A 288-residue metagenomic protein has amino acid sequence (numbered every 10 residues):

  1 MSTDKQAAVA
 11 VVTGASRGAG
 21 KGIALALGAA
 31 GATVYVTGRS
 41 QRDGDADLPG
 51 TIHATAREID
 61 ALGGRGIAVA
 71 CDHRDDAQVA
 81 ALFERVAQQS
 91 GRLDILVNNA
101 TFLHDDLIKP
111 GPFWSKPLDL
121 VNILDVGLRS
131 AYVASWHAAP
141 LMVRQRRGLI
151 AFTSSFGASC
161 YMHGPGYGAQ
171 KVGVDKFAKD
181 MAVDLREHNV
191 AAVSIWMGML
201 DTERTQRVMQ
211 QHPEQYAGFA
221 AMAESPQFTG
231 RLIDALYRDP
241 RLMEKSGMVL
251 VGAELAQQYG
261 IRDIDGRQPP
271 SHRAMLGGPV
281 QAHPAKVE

Functional and structural regions predicted by a protein language model:
S2-R39: Canonical Rossmann dinucleotide-binding motif of NAD(H)/NADP(H)-dependent dehydrogenases/reductases, specifically
A7-A8, G64-R65, R92-L93, P110 (+2 more regions): Active-site loop of short-chain dehydrogenase/reductase
A30-A54: Conserved glycine-rich Rossmann-like NAD(P)H-binding loop of the short-chain dehydrogenase/reductase
G50, A70-L82: The beta1-alpha1 cofactor-binding region of Rossmann-like NAD(H)/NADP(H)-dependent oxidoreductases
F102-D106, W114-D119, I123, L149-E187 (+2 more regions): Catalytic loop of short-chain dehydrogenase/reductase
S135-W136, K179: A short, exposed helix-loop element centered on a Lys and neighboring polar residues
S194, Q211-E288: C-terminal helical subdomain
